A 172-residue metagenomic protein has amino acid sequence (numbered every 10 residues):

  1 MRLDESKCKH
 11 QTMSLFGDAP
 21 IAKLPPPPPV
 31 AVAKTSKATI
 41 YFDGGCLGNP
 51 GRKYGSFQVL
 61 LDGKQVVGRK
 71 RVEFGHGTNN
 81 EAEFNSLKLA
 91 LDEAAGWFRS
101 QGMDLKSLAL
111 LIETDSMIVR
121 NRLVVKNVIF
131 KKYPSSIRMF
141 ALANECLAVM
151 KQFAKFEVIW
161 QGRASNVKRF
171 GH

Functional and structural regions predicted by a protein language model:
M1-D4, S14, D18-A19, T39 (+5 more regions): Solvent-exposed, well-ordered amphipathic alpha-helical segments that flank/support binding or catalytic loops
R2-A31, A38-T39, K151-K155, G162-G171: Charged, low-complexity, intrinsically disordered terminal regions
M13-I21, P25-E81, D92-G96: RNase H-like nuclease fold core
G45, N49, L89-H172: RNase H catalytic domain
E83, L87: Short, conserved alpha-helix that lines the donor NDP-sugar binding/gating region of sugar-transfer enzymes
